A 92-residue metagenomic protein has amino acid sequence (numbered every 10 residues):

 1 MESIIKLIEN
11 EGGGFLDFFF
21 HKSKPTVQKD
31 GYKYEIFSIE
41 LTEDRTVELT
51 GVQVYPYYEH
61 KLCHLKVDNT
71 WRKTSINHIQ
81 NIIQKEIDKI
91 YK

Functional and structural regions predicted by a protein language model:
M1-E9: N-terminal trafficking/processing presequences and adjacent post-cleavage segments of proteins routed to secretion
I4, F15-F20, Y91: Short, aromatic- and cysteine-enriched interfacial helices/patches that mediate contacts at lipid membranes
L16-H21, T26-K73: Acidic, low-complexity, intrinsically disordered interaction modules
K61-K92: Mixed-charge, Lys/Arg-enriched low-complexity segments
